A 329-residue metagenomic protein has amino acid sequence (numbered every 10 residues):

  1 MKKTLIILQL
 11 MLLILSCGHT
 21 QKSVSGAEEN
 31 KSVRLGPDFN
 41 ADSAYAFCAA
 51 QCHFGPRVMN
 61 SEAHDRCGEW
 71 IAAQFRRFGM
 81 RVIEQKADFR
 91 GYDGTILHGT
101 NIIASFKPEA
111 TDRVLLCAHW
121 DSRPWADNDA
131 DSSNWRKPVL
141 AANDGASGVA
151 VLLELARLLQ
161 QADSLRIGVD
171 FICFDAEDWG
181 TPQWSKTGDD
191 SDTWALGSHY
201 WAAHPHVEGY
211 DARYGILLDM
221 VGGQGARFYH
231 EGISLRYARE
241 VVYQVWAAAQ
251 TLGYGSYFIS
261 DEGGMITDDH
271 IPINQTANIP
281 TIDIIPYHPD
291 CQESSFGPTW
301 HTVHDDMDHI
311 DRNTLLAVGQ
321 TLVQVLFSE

Functional and structural regions predicted by a protein language model:
L13-S16: C-terminal motif of bacterial Sec signal peptides marking the signal peptidase cleavage site
H19, S23-C67, F78, Q292-H309: N-terminal capping segment at the start of a domain
N30-D38, H53-E62, F89-Y92, N134-A146 (+5 more regions): Second-shell loop/turn segments in exported
A46-E109: A non-catalytic alpha/beta surface segment that caps or lines the substrate-entry region of metallo-dependent hydrolase
V58-M59, D88-G91, E109-A110, W120-P124 (+4 more regions): Solvent-exposed loop/turn segments at secondary-structure junctions within structured extracellular/periplasmic domains
K86, I96, Y214, V221-E329: Active-site-adjacent substrate-binding region of metalloamidase/peptidase-like peptide-processing proteins
R136-E240, D269: Acidic/histidine-rich catalytic neighborhood of metal-dependent amide-processing enzymes
